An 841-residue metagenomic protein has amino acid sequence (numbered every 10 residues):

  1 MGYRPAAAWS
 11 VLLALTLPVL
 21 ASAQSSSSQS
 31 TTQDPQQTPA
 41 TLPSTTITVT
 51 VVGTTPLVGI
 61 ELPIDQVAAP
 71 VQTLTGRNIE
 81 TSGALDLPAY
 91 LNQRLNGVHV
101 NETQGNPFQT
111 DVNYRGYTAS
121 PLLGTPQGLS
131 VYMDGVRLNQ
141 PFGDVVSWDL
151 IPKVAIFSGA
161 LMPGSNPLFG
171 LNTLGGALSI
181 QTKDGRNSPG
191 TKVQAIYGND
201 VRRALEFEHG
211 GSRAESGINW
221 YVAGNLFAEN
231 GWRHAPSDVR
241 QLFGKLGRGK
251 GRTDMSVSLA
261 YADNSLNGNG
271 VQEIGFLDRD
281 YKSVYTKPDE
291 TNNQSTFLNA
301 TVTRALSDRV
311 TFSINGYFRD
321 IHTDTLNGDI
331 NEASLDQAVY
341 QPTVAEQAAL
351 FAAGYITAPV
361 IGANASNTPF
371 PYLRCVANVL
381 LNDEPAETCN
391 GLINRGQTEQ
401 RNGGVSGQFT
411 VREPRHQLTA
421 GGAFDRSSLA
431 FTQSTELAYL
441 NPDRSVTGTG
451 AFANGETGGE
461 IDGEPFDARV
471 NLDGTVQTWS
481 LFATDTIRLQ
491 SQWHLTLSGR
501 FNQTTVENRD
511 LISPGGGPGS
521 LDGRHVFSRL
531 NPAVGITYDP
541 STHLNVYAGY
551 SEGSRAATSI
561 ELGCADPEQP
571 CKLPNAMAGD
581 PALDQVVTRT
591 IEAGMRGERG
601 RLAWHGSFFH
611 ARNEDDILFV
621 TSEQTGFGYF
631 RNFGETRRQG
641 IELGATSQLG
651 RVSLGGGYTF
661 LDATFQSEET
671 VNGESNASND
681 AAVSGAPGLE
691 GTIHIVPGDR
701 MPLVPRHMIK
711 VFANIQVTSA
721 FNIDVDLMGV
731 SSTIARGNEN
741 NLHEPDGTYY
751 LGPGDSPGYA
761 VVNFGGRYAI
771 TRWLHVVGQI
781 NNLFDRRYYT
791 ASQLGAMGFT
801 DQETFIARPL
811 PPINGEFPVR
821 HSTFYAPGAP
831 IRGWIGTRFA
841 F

Functional and structural regions predicted by a protein language model:
T73, Q104, Q109-P163: Periplasmic plug
G128, L138-Q140, D149-Q194, A840: A beta-strand signature from Gram-negative outer-membrane beta-barrel systems, especially the internal plug domain
G190, Y197-A228, W232-N269, P288-F312 (+1 more regions): Transmembrane beta-barrel wall of Gram-negative outer-membrane proteins
S265-N267, V271-R279, T505-I512, R524 (+6 more regions): Surface-exposed extracellular loop regions of Gram-negative outer-membrane beta-barrel proteins, predominantly
A305, T311-Y317, I321-T325, D539 (+4 more regions): Membrane-embedded beta-barrel scaffold of Gram-negative outer-membrane proteins
L392, Q417-S541, G655-G657, T670-E674 (+1 more regions): Signature of Gram-negative outer-membrane beta-barrel scaffolds
L489-L495, Q503-T504, R601-A603, F608-E614 (+2 more regions): Gram-negative outer-membrane beta-barrel transporters
S554, G729-N740, R767-F841: C-terminal beta-signal and adjacent terminal beta-strands/loops of Gram-negative outer-membrane beta-barrel proteins
